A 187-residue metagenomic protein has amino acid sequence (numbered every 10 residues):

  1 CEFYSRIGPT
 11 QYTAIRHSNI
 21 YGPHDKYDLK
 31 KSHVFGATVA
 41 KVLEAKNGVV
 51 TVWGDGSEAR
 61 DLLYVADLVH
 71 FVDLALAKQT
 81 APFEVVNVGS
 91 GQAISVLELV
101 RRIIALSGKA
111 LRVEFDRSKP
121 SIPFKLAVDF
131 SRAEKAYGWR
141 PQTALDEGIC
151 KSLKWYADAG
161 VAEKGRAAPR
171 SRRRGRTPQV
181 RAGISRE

Functional and structural regions predicted by a protein language model:
C1-S18, V34-N47: Active-site Tyr-X1-5-Lys
F3-Y4, Y12, Y21, Y27 (+3 more regions): Sequence-level detector for tyrosine residue identity
T13-F35, E58-A59: Flexible, glycine-rich beta-alpha linker
T38, E44-I184: C-terminal substrate-binding subdomain of Rossmann-fold SDR/epimerase-dehydratase oxidoreductases
